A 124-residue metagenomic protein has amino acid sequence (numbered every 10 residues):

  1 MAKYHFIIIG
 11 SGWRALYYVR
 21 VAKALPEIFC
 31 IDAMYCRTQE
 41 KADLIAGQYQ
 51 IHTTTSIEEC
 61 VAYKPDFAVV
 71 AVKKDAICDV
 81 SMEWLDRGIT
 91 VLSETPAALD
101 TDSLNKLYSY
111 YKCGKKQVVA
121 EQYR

Functional and structural regions predicted by a protein language model:
M1-Y49: N-terminal Rossmann-like dinucleotide-binding module
W13, E40-K41, D75-A76, L99 (+1 more regions): Short alpha-helical
D32, H52-T54, V118: General small-molecule cofactor/ligand-binding pocket signal
A33, D66-F67, K116: Short, Asp-centered acidic motifs that coordinate Mg2+ and/or phosphate in catalytic or ligand-binding sites
Y49-Y110: Beta-loop-alpha module in the N-terminal Rossmann-like domain of NAD(P)-dependent dehydrogenases, especially those
T95-P96, E121-Y123: Short strand-turn motif at the edge of the Rossmann-like AdoMet-binding core
N105-Q122: Rossmann-fold dehydrogenase core element
